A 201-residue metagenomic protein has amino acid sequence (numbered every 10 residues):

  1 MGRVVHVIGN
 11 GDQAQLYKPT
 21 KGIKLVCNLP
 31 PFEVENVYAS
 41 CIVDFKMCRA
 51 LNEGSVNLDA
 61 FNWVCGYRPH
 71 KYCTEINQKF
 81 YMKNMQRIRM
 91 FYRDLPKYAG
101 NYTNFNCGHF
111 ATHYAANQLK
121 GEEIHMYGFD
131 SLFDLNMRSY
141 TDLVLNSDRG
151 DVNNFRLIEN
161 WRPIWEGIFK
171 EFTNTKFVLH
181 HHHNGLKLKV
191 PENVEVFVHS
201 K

Functional and structural regions predicted by a protein language model:
M1-K201: Metal-ion/cofactor- or nucleotide/acyl-coenzyme-handling active-site neighborhoods
